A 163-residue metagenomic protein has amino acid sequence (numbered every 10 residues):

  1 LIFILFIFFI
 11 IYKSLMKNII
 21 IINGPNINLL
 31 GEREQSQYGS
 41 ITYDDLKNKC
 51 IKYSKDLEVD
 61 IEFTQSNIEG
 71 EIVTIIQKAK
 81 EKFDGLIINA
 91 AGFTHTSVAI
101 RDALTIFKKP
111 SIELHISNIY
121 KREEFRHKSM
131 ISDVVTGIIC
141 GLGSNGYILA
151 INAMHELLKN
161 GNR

Functional and structural regions predicted by a protein language model:
L1-I11: Hydrophobic alpha-helical signal peptides and transmembrane signal-/tail-anchor segments that drive secretory-pathway
M16-I19: Extreme N-terminal starter segment of soluble prokaryotic enzymes
P25-I27, A91-T94, S117-I119: Short glycine-rich anion-binding loops that position phosphate/pyrophosphate groups of nucleotides and phosphorylated
L30-D44: Glycine- and acidic-residue-enriched helix-capping/strand-helix junction motifs
E62-G70: Short beta->alpha junction loops
A79-L86: Short acidic/histidine-rich motifs immediately flanking catalytic phosphotransfer sites in two-component signaling
I106-R122: Short, acidic/small-residue loops that bind anionic groups at enzyme active sites
K121-R163: Short, glycine-/small-residue-rich phosphate/pyrophosphate-handling segment
